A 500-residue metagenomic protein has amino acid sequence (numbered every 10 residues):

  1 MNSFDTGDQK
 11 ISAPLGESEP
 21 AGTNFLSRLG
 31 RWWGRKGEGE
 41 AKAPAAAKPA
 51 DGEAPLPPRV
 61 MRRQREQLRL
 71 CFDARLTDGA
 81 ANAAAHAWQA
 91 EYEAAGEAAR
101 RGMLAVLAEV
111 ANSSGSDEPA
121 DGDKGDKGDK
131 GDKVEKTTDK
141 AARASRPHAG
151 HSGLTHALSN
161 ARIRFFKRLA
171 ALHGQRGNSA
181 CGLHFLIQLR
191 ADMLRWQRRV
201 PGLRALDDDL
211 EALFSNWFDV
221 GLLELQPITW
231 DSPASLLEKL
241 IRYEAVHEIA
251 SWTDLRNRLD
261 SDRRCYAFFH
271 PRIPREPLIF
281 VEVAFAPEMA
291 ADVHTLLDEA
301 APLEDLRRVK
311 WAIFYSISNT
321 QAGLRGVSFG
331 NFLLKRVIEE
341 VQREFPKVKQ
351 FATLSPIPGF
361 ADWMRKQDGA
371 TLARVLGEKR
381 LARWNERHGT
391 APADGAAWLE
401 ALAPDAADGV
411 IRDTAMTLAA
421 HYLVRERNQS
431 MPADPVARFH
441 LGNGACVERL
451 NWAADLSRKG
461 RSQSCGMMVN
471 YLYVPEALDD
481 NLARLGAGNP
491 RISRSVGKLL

Functional and structural regions predicted by a protein language model:
M1-V327, N331-L500: Extended, composition-driven regions rather than compact fold-specific motifs
